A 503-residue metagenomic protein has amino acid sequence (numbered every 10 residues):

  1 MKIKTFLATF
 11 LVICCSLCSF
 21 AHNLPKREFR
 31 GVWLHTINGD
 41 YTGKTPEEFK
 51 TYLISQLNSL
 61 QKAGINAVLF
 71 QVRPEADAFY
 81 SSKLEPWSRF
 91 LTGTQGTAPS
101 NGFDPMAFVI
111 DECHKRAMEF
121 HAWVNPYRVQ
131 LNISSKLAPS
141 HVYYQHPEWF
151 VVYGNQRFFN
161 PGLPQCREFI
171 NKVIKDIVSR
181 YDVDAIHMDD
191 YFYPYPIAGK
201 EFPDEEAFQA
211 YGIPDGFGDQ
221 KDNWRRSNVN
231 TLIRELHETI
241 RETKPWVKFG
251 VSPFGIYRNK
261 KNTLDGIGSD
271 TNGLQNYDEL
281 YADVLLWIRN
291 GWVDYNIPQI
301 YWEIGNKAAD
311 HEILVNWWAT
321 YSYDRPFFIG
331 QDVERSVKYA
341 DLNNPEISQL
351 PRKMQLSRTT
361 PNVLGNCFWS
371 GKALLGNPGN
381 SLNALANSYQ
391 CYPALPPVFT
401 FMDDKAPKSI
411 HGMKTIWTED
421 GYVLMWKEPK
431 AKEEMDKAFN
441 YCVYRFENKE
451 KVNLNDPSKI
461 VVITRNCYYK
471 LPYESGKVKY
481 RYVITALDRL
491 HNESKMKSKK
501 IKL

Functional and structural regions predicted by a protein language model:
W33-H35, G39-E48, A122, Y127-R180 (+1 more regions): Active-site-adjacent "subsite" loops/lids of carbohydrate-active enzymes
T51-A78, Y181-V183, L286: Catalytic domains of carbohydrate-active enzymes, especially glycoside hydrolases
A78-G93, R128-G154, D190-D215, N262-N272: Aromatic- and acidic-residue-enriched segments that line the glycan-binding/catalytic groove of carbohydrate-active
F169-V173, S179-R180, A185-M188, F192-D270 (+4 more regions): Active-site neighborhood of glycoside hydrolase catalytic domains
Y281-K307, Y323-M402: Substrate-binding cleft of secreted/luminal carbohydrate-active enzymes
N380-M435, H491-L503: Pro/Thr/Ser/Gly-rich low-complexity, intrinsically disordered linker/stalk tracts
P429-N455, M496: Solvent-exposed loop/turn segments flanking beta-strands in beta-repeat/beta-sandwich domains
L471-S494: Beta-strand-rich modules
